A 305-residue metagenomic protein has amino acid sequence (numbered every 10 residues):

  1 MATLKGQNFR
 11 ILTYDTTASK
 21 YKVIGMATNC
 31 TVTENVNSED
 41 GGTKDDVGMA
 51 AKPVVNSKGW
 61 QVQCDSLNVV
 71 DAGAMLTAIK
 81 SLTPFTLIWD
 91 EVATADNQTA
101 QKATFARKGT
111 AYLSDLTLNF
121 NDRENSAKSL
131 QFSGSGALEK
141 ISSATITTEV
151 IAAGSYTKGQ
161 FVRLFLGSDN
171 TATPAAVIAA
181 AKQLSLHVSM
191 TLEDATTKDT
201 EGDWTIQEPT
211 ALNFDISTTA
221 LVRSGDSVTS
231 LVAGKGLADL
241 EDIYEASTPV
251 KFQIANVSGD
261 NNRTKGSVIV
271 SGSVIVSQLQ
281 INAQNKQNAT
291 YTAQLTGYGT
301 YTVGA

Functional and structural regions predicted by a protein language model:
M1-L4, V92, D96, S143-F161 (+3 more regions): Charged, amphipathic alpha-helical segments and their flanking helix caps
M1-V69, A106-Q131, L138-A144, A153-S224 (+1 more regions): Solvent-exposed edge beta-strands and adjacent loop segments that serve as assembly or binding interfaces
V69-S114, L231-V270: Short, acidic/charged, Gly/Pro-enriched secondary-structure junctions
S135-K140, Y298-T302: Hydrophobic lipid-interacting interfaces of membrane-associated proteins
